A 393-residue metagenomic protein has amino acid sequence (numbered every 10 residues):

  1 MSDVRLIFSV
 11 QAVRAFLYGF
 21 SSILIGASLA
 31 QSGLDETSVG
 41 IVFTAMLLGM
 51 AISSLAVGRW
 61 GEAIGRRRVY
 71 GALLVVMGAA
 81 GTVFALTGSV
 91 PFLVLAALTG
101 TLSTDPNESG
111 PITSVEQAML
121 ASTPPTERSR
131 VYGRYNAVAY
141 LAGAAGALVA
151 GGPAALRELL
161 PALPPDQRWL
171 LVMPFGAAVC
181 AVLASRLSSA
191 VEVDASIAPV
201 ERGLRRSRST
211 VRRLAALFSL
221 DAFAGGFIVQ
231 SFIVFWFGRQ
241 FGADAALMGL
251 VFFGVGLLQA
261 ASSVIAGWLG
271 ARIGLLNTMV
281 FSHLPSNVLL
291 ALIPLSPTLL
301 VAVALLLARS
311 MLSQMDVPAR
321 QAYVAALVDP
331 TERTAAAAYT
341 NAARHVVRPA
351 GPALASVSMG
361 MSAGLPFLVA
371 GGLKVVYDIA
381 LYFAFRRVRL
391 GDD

Functional and structural regions predicted by a protein language model:
M1-L48, T210-F218, A222-F252: Helix-loop boundary and gating motifs at the non-cytosolic
A12, A80, V90-P111, V301-M315: Hydrophobic core of transmembrane alpha-helices in multi-pass small-molecule transporters, especially MFS/SLC-type
G26-A27, Q31, G143-P164, V234-F235 (+2 more regions): Transmembrane alpha-helix termini and helix-breaking/packing motifs in multi-pass membrane transporters
I41-G58, F253-I265: Central cavity-lining transmembrane alpha-helices of secondary-active solute carriers, predominantly the Major
S53-G65, A154, S262-L275, M359: Helix-to-loop junctions at the C-terminal end of transmembrane segments in multipass secondary transporters
R68-V83, N277-L292: Structural signature of the two symmetry-related core transmembrane helices
L102-P124, M315-V328: Intracellular juxtamembrane helix-capping segments at the cytosolic ends of symmetry-related transmembrane helices
Q167-S185, F367-F383: Symmetry-related core transmembrane helices of the 12-TM Major Facilitator Superfamily/SLC fold
